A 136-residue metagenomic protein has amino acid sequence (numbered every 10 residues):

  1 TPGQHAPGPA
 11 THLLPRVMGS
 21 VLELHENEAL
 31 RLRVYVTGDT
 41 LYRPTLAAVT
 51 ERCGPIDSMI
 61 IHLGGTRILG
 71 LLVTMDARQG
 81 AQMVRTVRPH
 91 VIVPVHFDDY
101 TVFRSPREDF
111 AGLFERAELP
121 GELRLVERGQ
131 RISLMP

Functional and structural regions predicted by a protein language model:
T1-G54, R128-P136: Core dinuclear metal-dependent hydrolase active-site scaffold
T40-R128: Cap/insert and terminal regions of metallo-dependent hydrolase folds
